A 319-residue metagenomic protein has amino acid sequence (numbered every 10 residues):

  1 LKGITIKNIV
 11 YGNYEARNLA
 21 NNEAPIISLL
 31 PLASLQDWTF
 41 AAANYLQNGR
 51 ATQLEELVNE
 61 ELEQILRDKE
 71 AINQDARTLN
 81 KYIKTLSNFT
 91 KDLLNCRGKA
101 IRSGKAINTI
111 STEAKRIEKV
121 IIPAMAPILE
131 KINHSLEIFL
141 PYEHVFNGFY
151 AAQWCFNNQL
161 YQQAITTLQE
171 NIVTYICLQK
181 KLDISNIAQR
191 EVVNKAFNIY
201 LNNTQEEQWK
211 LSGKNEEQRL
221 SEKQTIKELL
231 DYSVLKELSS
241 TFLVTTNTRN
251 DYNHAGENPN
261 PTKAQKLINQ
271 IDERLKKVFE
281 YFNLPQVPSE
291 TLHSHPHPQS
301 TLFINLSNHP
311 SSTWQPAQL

Functional and structural regions predicted by a protein language model:
K2-L319: Long, low-complexity, Lys/Arg-enriched
